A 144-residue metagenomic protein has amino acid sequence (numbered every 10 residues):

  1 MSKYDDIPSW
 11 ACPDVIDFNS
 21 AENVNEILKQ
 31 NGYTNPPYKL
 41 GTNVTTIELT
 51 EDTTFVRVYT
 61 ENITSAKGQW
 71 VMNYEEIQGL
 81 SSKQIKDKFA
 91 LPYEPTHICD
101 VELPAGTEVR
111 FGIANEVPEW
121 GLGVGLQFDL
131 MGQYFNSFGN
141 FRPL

Functional and structural regions predicted by a protein language model:
S2-L144: Catalytic toxin/effector domains delivered as secreted proteins or via bacterial secretion systems
